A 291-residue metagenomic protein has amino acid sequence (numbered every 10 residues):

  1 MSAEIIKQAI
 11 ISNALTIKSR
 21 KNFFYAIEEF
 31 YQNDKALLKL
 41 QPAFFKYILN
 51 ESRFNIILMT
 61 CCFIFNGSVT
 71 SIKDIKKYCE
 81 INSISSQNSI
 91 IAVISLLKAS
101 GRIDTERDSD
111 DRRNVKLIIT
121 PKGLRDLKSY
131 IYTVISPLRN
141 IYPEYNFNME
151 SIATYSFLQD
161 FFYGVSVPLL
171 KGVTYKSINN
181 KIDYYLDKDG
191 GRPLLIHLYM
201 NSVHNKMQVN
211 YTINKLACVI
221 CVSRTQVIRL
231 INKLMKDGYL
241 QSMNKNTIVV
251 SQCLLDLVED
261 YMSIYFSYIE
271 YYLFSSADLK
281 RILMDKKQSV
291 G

Functional and structural regions predicted by a protein language model:
K7-E80: Short, amphipathic alpha-helical interface elements at domain boundaries that mediate macromolecular binding
Y31-M59, L169-M200: Short alpha-helical segments that sit at the start of domains
I64, N82-S151, E259-I269: Hydrophobic, ordered structural segments
G67-I81, N205-V219: Short acidic, hydrophobic short linear motifs in intrinsically disordered regions
S85-S86, S223-Q226: Short coil turns linking two alpha-helices in DNA-binding domains
I90-G101, L216, V227-D237: Basic amphipathic alpha-helical segments that dock to polyanions
R107-K116, M243-L254: Short, Lys/Arg-rich nucleic-acid/phosphate-binding segment
Y132-L170, K176-I178, I264-G291: Amphipathic alpha-helical dimerization/coiled-coil segments that flank or bridge DNA-binding/regulatory modules
